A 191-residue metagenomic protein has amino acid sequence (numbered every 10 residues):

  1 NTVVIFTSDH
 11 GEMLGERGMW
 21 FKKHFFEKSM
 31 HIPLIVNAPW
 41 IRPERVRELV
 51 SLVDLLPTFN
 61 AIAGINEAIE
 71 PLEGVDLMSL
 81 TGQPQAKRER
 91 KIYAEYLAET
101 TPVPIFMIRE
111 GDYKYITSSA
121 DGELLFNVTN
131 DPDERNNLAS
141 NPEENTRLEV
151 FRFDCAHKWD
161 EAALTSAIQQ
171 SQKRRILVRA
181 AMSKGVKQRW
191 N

Functional and structural regions predicted by a protein language model:
N1-E44, S51: Histidine-centered active-site microenvironments of extracellular/periplasmic hydrolases and transferases
H10-E16, N37, R42, V53-L56 (+6 more regions): C-terminal cap/loop subdomain of S1 sulfatases and analogous C-terminal strand-loop tails that border
S29, V46-V53, P71, N145: Short, solvent-exposed loop/helix junctions and linker helices that flank or host conserved functional motifs
E44-E48, N66, A139-S140: Short, solvent-exposed loop/turn segments at secondary-structure boundaries
L138-N191: Long, internal low-complexity/basic segments
